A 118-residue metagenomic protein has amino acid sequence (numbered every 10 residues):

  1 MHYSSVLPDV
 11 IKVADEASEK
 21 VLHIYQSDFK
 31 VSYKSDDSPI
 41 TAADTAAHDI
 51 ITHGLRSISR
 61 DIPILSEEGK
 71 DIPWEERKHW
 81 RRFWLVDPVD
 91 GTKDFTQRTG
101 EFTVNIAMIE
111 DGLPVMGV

Functional and structural regions predicted by a protein language model:
M1-V89: N-terminal subdomain of lithium-sensitive/metallo-dependent phosphomonoesterases centered on the IMPase/IPPase/PAP
R77-V118: DPxDG-like acidic metal-binding loop motif
